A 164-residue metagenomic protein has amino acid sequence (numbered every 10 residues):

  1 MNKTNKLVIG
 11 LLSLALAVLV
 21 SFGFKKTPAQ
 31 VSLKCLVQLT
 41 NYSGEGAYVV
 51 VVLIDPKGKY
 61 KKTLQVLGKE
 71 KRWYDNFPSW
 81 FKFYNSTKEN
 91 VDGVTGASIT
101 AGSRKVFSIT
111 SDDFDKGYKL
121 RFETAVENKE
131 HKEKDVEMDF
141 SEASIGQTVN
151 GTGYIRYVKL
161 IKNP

Functional and structural regions predicted by a protein language model:
M1-Q30: Bacterial Sec-dependent N-terminal signal peptides
Q30, D115-K119: Extracellular Ig-like/FN3 beta-sandwich strand-entry sites
S32-S43: Short amphipathic, basic-aromatic surface patches that mediate peripheral association with negatively charged
Q38-L39, H131-P164: Short beta-strand elements
V50-I54, R121-E123: Beta-strand signatures of extracellular beta-sandwich domains
L53-T87: N-terminal, post-signal-peptide region of Sec/Tat-exported proteins
N76-D112: Extended, solvent-exposed segments with strong compositional bias
A97-S103, F114, A125-K134: Short acidic/polar inter-strand loop motif in beta-rich domains
